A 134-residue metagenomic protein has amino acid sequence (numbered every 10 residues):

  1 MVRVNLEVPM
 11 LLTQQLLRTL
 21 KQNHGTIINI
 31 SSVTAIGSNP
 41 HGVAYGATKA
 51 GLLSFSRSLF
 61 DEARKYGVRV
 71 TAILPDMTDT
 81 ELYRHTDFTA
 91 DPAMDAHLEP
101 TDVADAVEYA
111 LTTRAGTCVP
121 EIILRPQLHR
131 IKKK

Functional and structural regions predicted by a protein language model:
M1-V2: A hydrophobic alpha-helix adjacent to the NAD(P)-binding/active-site core of NAD(P)-dependent oxidoreductases, strongly
T13, T48: Active-site helix of classical SDR
Q15-H24: A short helix-coil junction within the Rossmann-fold of NAD(P)-dependent oxidoreductases
R18, D61-K65: Alpha-helical segment proximal to the catalytic Tyr-Lys
S32: Residue(s) in the substrate-gating loop at a strand-loop-helix junction that position the organic substrate next
N39-V43, D95: Active-site loop immediately N-terminal to the catalytic Tyr-X3-Lys motif of short-chain dehydrogenase/reductase
A72-I73, A90-K132: C-terminal helical subdomain
